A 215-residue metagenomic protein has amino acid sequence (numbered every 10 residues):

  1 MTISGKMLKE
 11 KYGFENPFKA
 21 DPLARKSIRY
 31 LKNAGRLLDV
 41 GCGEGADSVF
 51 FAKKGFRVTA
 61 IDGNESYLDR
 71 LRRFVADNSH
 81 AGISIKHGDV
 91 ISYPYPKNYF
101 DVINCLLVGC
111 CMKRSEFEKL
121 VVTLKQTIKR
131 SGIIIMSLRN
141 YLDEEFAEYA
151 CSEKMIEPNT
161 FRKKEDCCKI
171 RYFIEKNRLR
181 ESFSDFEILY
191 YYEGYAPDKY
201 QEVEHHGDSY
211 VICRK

Functional and structural regions predicted by a protein language model:
M1-A34, G43-P94, I133-K215: Class I (Rossmann-like) S-adenosyl-L-methionine-dependent methyltransferase catalytic domain, capturing the SAM-binding
P22, R70, N98, S115-K119: Generic recognition of short, well-ordered alpha-helical segments
V40: Conserved beta-strand/loop positions that form the S-adenosyl-L-methionine
I91-I103: A short acidic, Gly/Pro-enriched loop at the edge of an enzyme's catalytic core that lines a small-molecule cofactor
N98, C110, Y172: Residues that recognize and position ribonucleotide moieties
D101-E116: A short SAM/SAH-binding and catalytic strip from SAM-dependent methyltransferases
E118-R130: A short glycine-rich, Lys/Arg-flanked "PGG" loop and its adjoining helix->strand segment in the class I
